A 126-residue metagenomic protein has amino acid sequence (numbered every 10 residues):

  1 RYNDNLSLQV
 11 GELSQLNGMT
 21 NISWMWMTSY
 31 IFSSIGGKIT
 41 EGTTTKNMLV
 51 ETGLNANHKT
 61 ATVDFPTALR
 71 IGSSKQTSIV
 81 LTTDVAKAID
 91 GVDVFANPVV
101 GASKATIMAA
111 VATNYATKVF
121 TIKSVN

Functional and structural regions predicted by a protein language model:
R1-N126: A short, solvent-exposed, low-complexity linear motif enriched for acidic/polar residues with Pro/Gly/Ser/Thr
